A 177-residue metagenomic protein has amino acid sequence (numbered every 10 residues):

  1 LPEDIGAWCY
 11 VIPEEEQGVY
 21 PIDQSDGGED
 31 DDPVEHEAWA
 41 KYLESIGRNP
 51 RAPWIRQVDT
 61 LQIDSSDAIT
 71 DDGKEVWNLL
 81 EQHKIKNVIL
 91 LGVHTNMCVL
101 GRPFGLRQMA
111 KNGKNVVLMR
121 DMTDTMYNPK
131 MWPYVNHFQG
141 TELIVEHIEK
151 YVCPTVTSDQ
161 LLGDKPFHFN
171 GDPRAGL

Functional and structural regions predicted by a protein language model:
P2-L177: Active-site-adjacent betaalpha module
